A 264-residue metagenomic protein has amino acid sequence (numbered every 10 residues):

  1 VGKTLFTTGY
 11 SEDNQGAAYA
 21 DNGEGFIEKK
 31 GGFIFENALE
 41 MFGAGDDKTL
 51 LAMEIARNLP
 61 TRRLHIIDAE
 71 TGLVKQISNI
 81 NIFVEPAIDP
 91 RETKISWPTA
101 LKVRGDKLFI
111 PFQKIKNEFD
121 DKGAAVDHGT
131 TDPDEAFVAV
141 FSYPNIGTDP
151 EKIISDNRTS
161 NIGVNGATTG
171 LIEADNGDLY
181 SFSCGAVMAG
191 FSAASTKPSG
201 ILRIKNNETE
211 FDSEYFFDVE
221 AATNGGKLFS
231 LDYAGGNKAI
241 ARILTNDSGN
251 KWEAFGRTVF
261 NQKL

Functional and structural regions predicted by a protein language model:
V1, I34-D47, P86-L101, N161-L171 (+1 more regions): Repeated scaffold domains used in trafficking and secretory/extracellular systems, primarily beta-propellers
V1-N79: Post-signal peptide N-terminal segment of secreted/secretory-pathway proteins
G2-T4, D47-T49, G105-D106, N176-D178 (+1 more regions): Short coil/turn segments that connect the beta-strands within blades of beta-propeller domains
A18, R62-G72, G123-G147, A194-T209 (+1 more regions): Beta-propeller blade signature
G25-N37, L73-R91, P133, G147-T159 (+1 more regions): Beta-propeller fold detector
M53-R57, P111-E135, S181-P198, R242-Q262: Short, conserved, GDST-rich strand-edge loop motifs in beta-rich repeat architectures
H128-L202: Loop-centered beta-sheet repeat module
D212-L264: Intrinsically disordered, low-complexity segments enriched in Gly and acidic/Ser/Thr residues that form flexible
